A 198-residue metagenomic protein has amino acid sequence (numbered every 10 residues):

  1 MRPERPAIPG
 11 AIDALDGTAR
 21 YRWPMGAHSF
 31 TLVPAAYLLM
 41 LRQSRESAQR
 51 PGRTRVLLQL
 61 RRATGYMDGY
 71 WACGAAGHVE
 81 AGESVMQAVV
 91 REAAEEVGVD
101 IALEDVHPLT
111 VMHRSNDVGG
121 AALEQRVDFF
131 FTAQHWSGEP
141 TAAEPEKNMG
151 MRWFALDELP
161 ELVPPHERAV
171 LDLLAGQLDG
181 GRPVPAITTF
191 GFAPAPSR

Functional and structural regions predicted by a protein language model:
M1-M25, P194-R198: Actinobacteria-biased recognition of intrinsically disordered, low-complexity terminal regions
R2-P3, P145-R198: Nudix hydrolase/Nudix homology domain
R22-L57, G74, H78-V79, V111 (+1 more regions): Conserved N-terminal beta-strand and adjoining loop/helix that marks the start of the Nudix/MutT-like hydrolase domain
F30-L32, A121-V127, P145-N148: A generic structural micro-feature
M40-R42, L60, F130-Q134, R152-A155: Short, well-ordered beta-strand micro-motif
G52-E96: Conserved Nudix-box catalytic region and its N-terminal flanking loop in Nudix hydrolases and closely related
D100-T110: A short coil-to-beta-strand element that immediately follows conserved catalytic motifs
M112-P140, L174, L178: Active-site-adjacent beta-strand/loop module that shapes the phosphate/pyrophosphate-binding cleft
